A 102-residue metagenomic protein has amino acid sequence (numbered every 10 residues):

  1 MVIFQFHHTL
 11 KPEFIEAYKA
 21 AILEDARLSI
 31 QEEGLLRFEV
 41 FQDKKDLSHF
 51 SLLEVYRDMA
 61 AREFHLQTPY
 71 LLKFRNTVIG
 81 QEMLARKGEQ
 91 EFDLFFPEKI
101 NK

Functional and structural regions predicted by a protein language model:
M1, F6-H7, P69, K73 (+1 more regions): Short flexible/disordered coil segments
V2-H8, E39-L66: Short, well-ordered beta-strand segments in beta-rich or mixed alpha/beta enzyme and ligand-binding folds
V2-L35: N-terminal first-folded block
L10-P12, D58, F96: Non-catalytic surface loops within mature trypsin-like serine protease
E13-I15, K45, A61, K99: Generic "edge-of-domain/loop-turn" microfeature
L28-R37, V55-E89: An amphipathic, aromatic/His-enriched active-site/gating alpha helix that lines ligand/cofactor pockets
V40-S48, N76-K102: Glycine-rich beta-strand-turn "strand-cap" elements at beta-sheet edges
